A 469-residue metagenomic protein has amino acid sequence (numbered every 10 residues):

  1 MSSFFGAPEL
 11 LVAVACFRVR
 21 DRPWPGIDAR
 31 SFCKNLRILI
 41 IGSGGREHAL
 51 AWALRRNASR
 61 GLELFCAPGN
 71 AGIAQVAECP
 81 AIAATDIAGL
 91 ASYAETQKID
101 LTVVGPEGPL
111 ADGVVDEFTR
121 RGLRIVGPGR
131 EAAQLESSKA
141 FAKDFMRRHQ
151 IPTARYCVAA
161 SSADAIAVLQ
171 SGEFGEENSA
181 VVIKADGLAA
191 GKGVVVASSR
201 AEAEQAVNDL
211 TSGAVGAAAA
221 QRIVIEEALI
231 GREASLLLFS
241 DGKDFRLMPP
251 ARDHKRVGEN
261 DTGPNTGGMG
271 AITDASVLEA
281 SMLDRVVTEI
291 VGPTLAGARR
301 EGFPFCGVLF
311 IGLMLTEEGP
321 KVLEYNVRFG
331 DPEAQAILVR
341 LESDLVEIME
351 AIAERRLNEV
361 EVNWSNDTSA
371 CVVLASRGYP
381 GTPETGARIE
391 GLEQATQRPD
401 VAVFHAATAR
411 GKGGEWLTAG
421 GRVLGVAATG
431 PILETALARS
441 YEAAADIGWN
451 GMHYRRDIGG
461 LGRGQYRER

Functional and structural regions predicted by a protein language model:
I27-E131: ATP-binding N-terminal substructure of ATP-dependent carboxylate-amine bond-forming enzymes
P128-G193: A conserved helix-loop-beta module that forms one wall/lid of the active-site cleft in ATP-utilizing catalytic domains
G193-Q335: Internal nucleotide-binding/catalytic subdomain
V287-L309, N326-R398, G411: Active-site "cap" helix and flanking loop/linker of ATP-utilizing ligase/carboxylase catalytic domains
T418-R469: Generic C-terminus detector
